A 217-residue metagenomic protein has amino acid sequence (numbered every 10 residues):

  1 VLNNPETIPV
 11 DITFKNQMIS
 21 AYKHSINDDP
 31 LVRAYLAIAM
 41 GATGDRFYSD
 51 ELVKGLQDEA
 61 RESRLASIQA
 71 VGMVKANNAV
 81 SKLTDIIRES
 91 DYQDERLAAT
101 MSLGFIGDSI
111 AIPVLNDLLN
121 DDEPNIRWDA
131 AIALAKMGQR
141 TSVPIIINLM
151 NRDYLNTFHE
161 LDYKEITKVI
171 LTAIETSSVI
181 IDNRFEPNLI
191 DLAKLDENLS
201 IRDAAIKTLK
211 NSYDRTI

Functional and structural regions predicted by a protein language model:
V1, L36, S67, A99 (+3 more regions): Conserved hydrophobic register position within alpha-solenoid helical repeats
L2-N3, G41, G72, G104 (+4 more regions): Structural signature of alpha-helical solenoid repeat scaffolds
T7-S25, D45-Q57, A76-E89, D108-N120 (+3 more regions): Amphipathic alpha-helical scaffolding segments comprising HEAT/armadillo-like alpha-solenoid repeats
D28-D29, E59-A60, D91-Y92, D122-E123 (+3 more regions): Short inter-helical turns and helix N-cap capping residues of alpha-solenoid HEAT/ARM repeat scaffolds
Y154-Y163, L199-D203: Boundary/linker segments of alpha-helical solenoid repeat arrays
N198-R215: Eukaryotic acidic, Ser/Thr-rich intrinsically disordered low-complexity regions
